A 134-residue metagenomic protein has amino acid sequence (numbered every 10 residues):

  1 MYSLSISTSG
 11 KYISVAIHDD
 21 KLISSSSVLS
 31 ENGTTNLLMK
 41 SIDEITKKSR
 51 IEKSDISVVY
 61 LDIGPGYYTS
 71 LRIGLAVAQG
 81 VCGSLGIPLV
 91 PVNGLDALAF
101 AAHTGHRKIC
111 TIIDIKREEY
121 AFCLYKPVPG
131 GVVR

Functional and structural regions predicted by a protein language model:
M1-I63: N-terminal beta-alpha supersecondary unit
K11, G64-P65, I115-E118: Short glycine-rich anion-binding loops that position phosphate/pyrophosphate groups of nucleotides and phosphorylated
S14, T69, E119: Glycine/Thr-rich phosphate-binding loops of Rossmann-like dinucleotide-binding domains
K21, P88-R134: Surface "functional belts" at beta-alpha junctions
S30, T34-L37, T69-I73, V90-P91: Generic, well-ordered alpha-helical segments
L37-K40, A76, G80, A97: Short amphipathic alpha-helical face segments that pack within enzyme cores and frequently flank/anchor catalytic
K48-S54, G83-G94: Phosphate-handling active-site elements
V58-L89: DPxDG-like acidic metal-binding loop motif
